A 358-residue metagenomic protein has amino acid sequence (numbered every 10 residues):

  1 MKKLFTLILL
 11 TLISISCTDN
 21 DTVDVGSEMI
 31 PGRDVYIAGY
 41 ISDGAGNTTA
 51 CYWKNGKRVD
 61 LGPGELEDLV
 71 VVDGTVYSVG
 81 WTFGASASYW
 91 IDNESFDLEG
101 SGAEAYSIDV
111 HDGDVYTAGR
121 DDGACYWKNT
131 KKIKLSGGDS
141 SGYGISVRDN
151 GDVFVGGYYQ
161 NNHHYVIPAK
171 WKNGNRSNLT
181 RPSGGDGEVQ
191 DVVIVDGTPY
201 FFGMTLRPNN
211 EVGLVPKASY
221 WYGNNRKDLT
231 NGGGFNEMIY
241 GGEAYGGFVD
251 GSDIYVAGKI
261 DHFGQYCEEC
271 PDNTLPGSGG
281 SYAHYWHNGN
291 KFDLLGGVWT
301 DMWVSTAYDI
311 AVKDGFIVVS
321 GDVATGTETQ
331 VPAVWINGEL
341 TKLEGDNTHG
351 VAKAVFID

Functional and structural regions predicted by a protein language model:
K2-L7: Sec-dependent signal peptide recognition, specifically the positively charged N-region followed immediately by
I13-S16: C-terminal motif of bacterial Sec signal peptides marking the signal peptidase cleavage site
T18-D21: Bacterial signal peptide processing site
V23-D358: Residue-level hotspots at or immediately adjacent to binding/recognition sites across diverse folds
